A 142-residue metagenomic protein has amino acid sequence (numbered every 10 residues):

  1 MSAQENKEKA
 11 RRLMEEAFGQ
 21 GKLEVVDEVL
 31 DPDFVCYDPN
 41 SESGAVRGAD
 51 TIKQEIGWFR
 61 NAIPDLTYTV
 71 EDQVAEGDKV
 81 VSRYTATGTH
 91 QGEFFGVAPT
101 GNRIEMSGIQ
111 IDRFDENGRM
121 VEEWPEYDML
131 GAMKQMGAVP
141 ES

Functional and structural regions predicted by a protein language model:
M1-S142: C-terminal and inter-domain tail/linker signature
